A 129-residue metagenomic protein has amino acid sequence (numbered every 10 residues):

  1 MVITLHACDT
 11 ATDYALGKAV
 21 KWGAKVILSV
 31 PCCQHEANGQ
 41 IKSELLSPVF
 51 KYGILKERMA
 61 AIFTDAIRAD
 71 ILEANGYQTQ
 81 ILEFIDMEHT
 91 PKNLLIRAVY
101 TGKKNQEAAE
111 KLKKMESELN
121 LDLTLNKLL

Functional and structural regions predicted by a protein language model:
M1-L129: Class I S-adenosyl-L-methionine
